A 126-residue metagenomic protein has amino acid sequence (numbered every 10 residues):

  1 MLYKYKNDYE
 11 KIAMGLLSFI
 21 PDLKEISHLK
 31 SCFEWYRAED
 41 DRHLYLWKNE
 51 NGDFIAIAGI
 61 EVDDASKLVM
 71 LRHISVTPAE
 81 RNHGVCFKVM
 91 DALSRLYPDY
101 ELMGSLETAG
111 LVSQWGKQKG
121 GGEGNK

Functional and structural regions predicted by a protein language model:
M1-H28: Short amphipathic alpha-helix that is part of the acyltransferase structural core
M1-N7, Q118-K126: Short, Lys/Arg-enriched, disordered terminal segments
K24-Y45, N49: Active-site rim helix/loop that mediates acceptor-substrate recognition in acyltransferases
A38-D41, D64, L96-Y97: Flexible, charged surface loops at secondary-structure boundaries
L46, D53-V62, M70, S75: Conserved beta-strand in the GNAT
V76, N82-R95: Conserved acetyl-CoA-binding loop-helix of GNAT-fold acetyltransferases
R95-G110, K117-G124: Conserved GNAT acetyl-CoA-binding A-motif
